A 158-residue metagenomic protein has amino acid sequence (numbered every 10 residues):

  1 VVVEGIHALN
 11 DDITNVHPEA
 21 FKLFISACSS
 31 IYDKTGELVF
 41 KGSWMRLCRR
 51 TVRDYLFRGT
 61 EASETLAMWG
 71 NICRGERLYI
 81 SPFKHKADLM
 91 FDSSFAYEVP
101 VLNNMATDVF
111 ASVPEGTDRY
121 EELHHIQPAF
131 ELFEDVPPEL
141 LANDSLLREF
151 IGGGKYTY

Functional and structural regions predicted by a protein language model:
G5: Acidic, glycine- and histidine-enriched catalytic cores of nucleic acid- and nucleotide-handling enzymes, centered on
A8-Y158: Conserved NTP phosphate-binding and transfer environment spanning the P-loop NTPase/kinase superfamily
